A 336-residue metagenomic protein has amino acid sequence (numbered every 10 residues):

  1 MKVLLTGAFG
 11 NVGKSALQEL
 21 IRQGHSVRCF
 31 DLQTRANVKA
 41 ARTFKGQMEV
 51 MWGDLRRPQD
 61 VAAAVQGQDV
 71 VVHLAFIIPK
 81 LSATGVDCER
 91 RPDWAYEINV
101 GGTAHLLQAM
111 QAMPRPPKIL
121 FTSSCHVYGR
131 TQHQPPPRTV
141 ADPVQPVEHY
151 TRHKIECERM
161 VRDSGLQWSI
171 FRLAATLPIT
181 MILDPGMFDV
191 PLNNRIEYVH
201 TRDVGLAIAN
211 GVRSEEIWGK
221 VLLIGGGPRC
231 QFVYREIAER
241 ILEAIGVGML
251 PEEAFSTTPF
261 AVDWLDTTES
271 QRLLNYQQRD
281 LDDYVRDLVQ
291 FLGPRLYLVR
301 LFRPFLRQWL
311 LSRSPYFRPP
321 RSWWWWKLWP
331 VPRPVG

Functional and structural regions predicted by a protein language model:
V3-Q23: N-terminal Rossmann NAD(P)H-binding glycine-rich loop of SDR-like oxidoreductase domains
G46-I98, A109: NAD(P)H-binding glycine-rich loop region in Rossmannoid oxidoreductase-like domains and their noncatalytic homologs
R56, R90, W94-H105, V144 (+2 more regions): Glycine-rich NAD(P)-binding loop of the Rossmann-fold in SDR/ketoreductase-type enzymes
G101-V147: Conserved Rossmann-fold NAD(P)-dependent oxidoreductase catalytic core, especially the SDR/UDP-sugar
Q132-H133, Q145-S169: Active-site Tyr-X1-5-Lys
V147, A174, M181-D184, D189-T201 (+1 more regions): Glycine-rich "substrate-gating" loop/helix at the edge of Rossmann-like oxidoreductase active sites
S164, P178-M187, T201, G211-L222: Glycine/proline-rich active-site loop of Rossmann-fold NAD(P)-dependent oxidoreductases
A207-L273, D283-D287, L292, R300-F302 (+1 more regions): Mid/C-terminal beta-alpha module of Rossmann-like enzyme folds, strongest in SDR-family dehydrogenases/epimerases
